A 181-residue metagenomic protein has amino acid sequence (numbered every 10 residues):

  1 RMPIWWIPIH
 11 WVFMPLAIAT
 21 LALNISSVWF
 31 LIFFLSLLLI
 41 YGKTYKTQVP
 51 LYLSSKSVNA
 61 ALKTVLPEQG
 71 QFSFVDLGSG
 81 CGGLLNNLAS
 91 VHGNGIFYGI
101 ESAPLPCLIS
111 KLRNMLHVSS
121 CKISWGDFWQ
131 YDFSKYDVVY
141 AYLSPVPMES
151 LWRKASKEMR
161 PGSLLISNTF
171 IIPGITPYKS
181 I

Functional and structural regions predicted by a protein language model:
R1-I9: Membrane-helix interface "capping/anchor" motifs
H10-V49: Transmembrane alpha-helices and immediately adjacent membrane-cytoplasm interface residues in multi-pass integral
T44-E158, L164: Membrane-proximal soluble helical/coiled-coil segments that couple transmembrane anchors to catalytic or regulatory
G162-I171: Conserved beta-strand signature within the Rossmann-like core of class I S-adenosyl-L-methionine
I171-I181: Active-site capping/gating segments
